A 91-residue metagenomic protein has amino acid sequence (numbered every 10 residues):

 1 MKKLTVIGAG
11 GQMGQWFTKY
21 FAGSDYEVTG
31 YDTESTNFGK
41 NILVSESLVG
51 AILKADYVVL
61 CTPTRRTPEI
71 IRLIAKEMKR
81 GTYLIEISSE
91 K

Functional and structural regions predicted by a protein language model:
M1-V44: NAD(P)+-binding Rossmann beta1-loop-alpha1 motif at the extreme N-terminus of oxidoreductases
V49-K91: Rossmann-fold NAD(P) dinucleotide-binding segment
